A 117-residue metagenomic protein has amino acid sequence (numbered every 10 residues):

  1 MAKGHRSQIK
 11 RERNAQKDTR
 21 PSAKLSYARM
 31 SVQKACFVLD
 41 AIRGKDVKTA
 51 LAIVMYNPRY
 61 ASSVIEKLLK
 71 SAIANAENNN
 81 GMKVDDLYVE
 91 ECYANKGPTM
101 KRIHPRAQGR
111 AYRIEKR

Functional and structural regions predicted by a protein language model:
A2-C92: Ribosome large-subunit tunnel/peptidyl-transferase-proximal elements
K48, K101, R113: Short, electropositive, low-hydrophobicity segments enriched in small/polar residues
D85-R106: Extended, charged amphipathic interaction segments
A107-R117: C-terminal edge-of-domain segments
